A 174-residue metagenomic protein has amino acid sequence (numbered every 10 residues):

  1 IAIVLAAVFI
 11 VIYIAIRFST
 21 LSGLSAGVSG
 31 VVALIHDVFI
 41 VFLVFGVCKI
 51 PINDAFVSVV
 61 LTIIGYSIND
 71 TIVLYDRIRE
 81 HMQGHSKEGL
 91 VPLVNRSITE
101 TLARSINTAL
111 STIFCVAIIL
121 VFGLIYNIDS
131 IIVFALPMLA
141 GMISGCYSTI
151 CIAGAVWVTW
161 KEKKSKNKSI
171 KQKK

Functional and structural regions predicted by a protein language model:
I1-V4, I98, L102, I106 (+1 more regions): Internal alpha-helical transmembrane segments of multi-pass membrane proteins, especially GPCRs
A2-A55, V121-D129: Interfacial segments of transmembrane alpha-helices in multi-pass membrane proteins
L5, I40-V44, T62, N69 (+4 more regions): Alpha-helical transmembrane segments and their lipid-water interface positions in multi-pass membrane proteins
Y13-R17, N107-V158: Hydrophobic, glycine/alanine-rich multi-pass transmembrane helices and their short helix-loop junctions in large
S19-G23, H85-S97, Y126, S130: Juxtamembrane loop-helix boundary motifs flanking transmembrane segments in multi-pass membrane proteins
A26-V47, V60-S67, V133-Y147: Small-residue-enriched core segments of transmembrane alpha-helices in multipass membrane transport and channel
I50-T108, V158-N167: Cytosolic juxtamembrane regions of multi-pass inner-membrane proteins
Y147, A155-K174: Interfacial helix-loop-helix hairpins and adjacent transmembrane helices of multi-pass alpha-helical membrane proteins
